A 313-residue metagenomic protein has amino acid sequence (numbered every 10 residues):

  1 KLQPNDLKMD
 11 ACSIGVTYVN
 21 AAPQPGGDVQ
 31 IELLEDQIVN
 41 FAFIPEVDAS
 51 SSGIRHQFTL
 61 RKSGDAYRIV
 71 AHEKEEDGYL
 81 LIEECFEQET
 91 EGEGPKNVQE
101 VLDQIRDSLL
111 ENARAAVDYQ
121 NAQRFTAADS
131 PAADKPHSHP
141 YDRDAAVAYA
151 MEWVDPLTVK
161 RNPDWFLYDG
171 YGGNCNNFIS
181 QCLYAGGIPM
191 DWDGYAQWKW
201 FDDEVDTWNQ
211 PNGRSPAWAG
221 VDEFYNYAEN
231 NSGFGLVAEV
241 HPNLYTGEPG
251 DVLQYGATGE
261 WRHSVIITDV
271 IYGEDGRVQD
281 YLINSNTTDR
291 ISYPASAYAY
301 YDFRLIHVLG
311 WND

Functional and structural regions predicted by a protein language model:
L2-P45: Surface-exposed, charged secondary-structure patches
G15-A21, R55-R61, V265: Hydrophobic/aromatic beta-strand elements that line small-molecule binding cavities or substrate pockets in beta-rich
V19-I31, L60-A66, G273-D275: A short, structured loop/turn motif at beta-sheet edges
G26-V29, D202-Y281: ...with weaker cross-activation on analogous glycine-rich loops/strands in unrelated enzymes
L33-Q37, E73-E76, G259, T287: A mature extracytoplasmic/lumenal domain signature
S51-Q120, Y281: Short beta-strand edge/turn micro-motifs at domain boundaries
Y119-R214: N-terminal capping segments
R277-R290, A295-D313: Low-complexity, Gly/Ser/Thr/Pro-rich intrinsically disordered linker/tail segments
